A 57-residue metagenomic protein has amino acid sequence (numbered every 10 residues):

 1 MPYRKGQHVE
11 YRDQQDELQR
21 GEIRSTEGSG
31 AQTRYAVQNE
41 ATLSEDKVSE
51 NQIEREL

Functional and structural regions predicted by a protein language model:
P2-H8, R12-E56: Basic/aromatic-rich interaction segments and small domains that mediate binding to polyanionic partners
